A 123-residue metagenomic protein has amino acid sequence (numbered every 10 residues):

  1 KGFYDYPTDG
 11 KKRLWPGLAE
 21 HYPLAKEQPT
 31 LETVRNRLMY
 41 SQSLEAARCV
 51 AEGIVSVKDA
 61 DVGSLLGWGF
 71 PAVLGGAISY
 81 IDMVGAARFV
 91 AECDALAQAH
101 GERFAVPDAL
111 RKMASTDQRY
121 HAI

Functional and structural regions predicted by a protein language model:
K1-I123: N-terminal glycine-rich phosphate-binding loop for ADP-containing cofactors
